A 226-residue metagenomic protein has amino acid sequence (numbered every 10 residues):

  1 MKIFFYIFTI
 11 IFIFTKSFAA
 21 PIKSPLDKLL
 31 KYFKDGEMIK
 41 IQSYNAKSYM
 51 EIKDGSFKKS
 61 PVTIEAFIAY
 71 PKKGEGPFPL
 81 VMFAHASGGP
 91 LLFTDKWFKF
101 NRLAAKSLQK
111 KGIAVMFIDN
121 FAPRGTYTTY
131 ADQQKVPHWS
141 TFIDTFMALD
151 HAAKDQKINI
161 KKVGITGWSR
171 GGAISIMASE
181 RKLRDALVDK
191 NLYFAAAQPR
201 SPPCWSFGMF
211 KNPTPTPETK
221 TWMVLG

Functional and structural regions predicted by a protein language model:
M1-T9: Sec-dependent signal peptide recognition, specifically the positively charged N-region followed immediately by
P21-G76: N-terminal cap/lid segment of alpha/beta-hydrolase-fold proteins
G76-S87: Short beta-strand element of the alpha/beta-hydrolase
M82-A84, I118-N120, R200: Alpha/beta-hydrolase
S87-L103, S107-S140, E180-A186, F207-G208: Cap/lid segment of the alpha/beta-hydrolase catalytic domain
P137-P217: Primarily recognizes the serine-hydrolase "nucleophile elbow" in alpha/beta-hydrolase and SGNH/GDSL folds
P217, M223-G226: Short beta-strand/loop motif that positions the catalytic acidic residue of the alpha/beta-hydrolase fold
